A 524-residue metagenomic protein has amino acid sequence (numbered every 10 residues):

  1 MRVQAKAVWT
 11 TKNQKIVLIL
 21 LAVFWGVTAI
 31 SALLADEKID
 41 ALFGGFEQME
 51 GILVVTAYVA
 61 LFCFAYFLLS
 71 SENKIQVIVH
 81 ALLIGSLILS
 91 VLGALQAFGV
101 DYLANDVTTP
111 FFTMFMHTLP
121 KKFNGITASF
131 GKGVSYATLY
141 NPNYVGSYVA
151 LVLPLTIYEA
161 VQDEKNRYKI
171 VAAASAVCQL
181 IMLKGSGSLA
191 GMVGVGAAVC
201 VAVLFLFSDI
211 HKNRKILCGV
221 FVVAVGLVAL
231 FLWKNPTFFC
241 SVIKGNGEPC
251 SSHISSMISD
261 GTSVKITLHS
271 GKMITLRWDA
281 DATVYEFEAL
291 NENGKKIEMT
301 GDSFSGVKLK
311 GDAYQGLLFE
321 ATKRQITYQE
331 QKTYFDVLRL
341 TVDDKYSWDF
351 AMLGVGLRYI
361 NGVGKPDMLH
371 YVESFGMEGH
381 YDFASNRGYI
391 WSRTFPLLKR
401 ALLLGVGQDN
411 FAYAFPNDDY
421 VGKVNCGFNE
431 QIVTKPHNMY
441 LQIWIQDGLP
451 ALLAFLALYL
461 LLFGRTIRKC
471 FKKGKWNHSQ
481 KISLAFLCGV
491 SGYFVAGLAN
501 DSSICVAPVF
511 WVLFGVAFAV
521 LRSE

Functional and structural regions predicted by a protein language model:
M1, I16-K38, G51-Q331, I445-Q446 (+2 more regions): Alpha-helical transmembrane segments of multi-pass inner-membrane proteins
M1-V8: Canonical alpha-helical transmembrane segments
L42-I52: Non-cytosolic membrane-interface motifs at loop->transmembrane helix junctions
A128-K132, A174, R387, W391 (+3 more regions): Alpha-helical membrane-protein architecture signal
N141, D279, V284-L290, T341 (+3 more regions): TM-adjacent membrane-interface loops and short helices in multi-pass inner/ER membrane proteins
R522-E524: Membrane-interface capping segments at transmembrane-helix boundaries
